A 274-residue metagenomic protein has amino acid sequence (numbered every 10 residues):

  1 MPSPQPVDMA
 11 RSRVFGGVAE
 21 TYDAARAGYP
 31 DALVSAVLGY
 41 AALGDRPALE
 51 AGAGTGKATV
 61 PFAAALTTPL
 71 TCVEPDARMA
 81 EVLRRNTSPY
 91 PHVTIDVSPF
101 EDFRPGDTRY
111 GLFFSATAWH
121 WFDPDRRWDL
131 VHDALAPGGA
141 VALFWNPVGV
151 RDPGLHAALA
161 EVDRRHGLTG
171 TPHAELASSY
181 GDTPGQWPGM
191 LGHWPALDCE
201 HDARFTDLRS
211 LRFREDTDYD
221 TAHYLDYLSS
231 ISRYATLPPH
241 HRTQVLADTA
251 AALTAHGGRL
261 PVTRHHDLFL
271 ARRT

Functional and structural regions predicted by a protein language model:
G16-A27: Class I SAM-dependent methyltransferase Rossmann-like catalytic core, especially the SAM/SAH-binding loop
A27-R46: Conserved alpha-helix/loop element of class I SAM-dependent methyltransferases that forms part of the SAM/SAH-binding
P47-L49, T55-F103: Class I SAM-dependent methyltransferase SAM/SAH-binding core
F103-F113: A short acidic, Gly/Pro-enriched loop at the edge of an enzyme's catalytic core that lines a small-molecule cofactor
G111-D125: A short SAM/SAH-binding and catalytic strip from SAM-dependent methyltransferases
R126-P137: A short glycine-rich, Lys/Arg-flanked "PGG" loop and its adjoining helix->strand segment in the class I
P137-R214: Conserved catalytic/acceptor-binding region of the Class I
G185-T274: Conserved Class I S-adenosyl-L-methionine
